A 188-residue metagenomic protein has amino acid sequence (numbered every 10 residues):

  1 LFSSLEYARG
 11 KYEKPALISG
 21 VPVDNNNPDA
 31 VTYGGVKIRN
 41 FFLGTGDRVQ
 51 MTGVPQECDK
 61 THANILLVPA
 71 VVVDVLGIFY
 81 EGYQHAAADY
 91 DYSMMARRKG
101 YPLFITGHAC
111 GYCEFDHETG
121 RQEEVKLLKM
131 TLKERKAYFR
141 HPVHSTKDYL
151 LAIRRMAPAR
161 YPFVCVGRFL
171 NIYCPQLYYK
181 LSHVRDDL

Functional and structural regions predicted by a protein language model:
L1-V36, P102: Conserved donor NDP-sugar-binding/catalytic core segment of glycosyltransferases
F2, E6, I18-V23, T45 (+4 more regions): Structured catalytic cores of enzymes that bind and process phosphorylated ligands/cofactors
S3-Y7, D91-M95, D148-L151, R168: Alpha-helical elements of Rossmann-like donor-binding domains used by nucleotide-donor carbohydrate transfer enzymes
N26-C58: Donor-binding/catalytic cores of nucleotide-activated saccharide and glycerol-phosphate transferases/polymerases
G46-V68, E134-A137: A recurrent flexible, glycine/aromatic-enriched loop bordering the glycosyltransferase active site that acts as
T61, L66-G77, G82-A109: A short, conserved alpha-helix in the catalytic core of glycosyltransferases
P102-M130: Active-site donor/metal-binding and catalytic loop motifs of nucleotide-sugar-dependent glycosylation enzymes
E124-L188: Non-catalytic, C-terminal membrane-associated alpha-helical segments of glycosyltransferases
